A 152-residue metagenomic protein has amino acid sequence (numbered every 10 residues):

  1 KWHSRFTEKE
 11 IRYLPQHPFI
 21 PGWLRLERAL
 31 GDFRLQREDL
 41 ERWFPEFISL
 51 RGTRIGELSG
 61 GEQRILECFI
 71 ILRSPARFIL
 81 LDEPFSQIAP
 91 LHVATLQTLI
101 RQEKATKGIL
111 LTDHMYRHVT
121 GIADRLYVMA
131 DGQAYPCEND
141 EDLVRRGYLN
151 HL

Functional and structural regions predicted by a protein language model:
K1-R12, H17, G147: ABC ATPase NBD coupling module
H17, G22-R37: Q-loop/switch helix immediately C-terminal to the Walker
R54-L58: Conserved ABC ATPase signature
E67-C68: Hydrophobic anchor residue at the start of the ABC signature
I71-L72: ABC ATPase C-loop
E83-P84: Walker B catalytic motif
T112-H114: H-loop/switch region of ABC-family ATPase nucleotide-binding domains
Q133-L152: Conserved beta-strand-loop-alpha-helix hinge in the C-terminal portion of ABC ATPase nucleotide-binding domains
